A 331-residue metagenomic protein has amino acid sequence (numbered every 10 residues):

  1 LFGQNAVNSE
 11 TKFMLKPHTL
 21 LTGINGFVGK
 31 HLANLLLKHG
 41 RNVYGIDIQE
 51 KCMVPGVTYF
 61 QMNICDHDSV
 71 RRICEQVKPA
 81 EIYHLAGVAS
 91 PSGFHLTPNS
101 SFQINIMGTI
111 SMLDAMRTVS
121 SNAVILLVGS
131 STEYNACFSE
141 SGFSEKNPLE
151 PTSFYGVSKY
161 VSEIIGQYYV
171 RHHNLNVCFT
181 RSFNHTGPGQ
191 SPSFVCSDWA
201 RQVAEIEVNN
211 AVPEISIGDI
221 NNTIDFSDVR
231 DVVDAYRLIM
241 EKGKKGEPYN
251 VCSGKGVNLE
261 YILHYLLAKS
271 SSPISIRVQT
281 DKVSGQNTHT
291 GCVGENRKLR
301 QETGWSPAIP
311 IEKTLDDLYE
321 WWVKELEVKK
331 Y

Functional and structural regions predicted by a protein language model:
L15-P17, I311-Y331: Amphipathic terminal alpha-helices
T19-K38: N-terminal Rossmann NAD(P)H-binding glycine-rich loop of SDR-like oxidoreductase domains
G56-D66: Rossmann-fold cofactor-recognition segment
I64-I104: NAD(P)H-binding glycine-rich loop region in Rossmannoid oxidoreductase-like domains and their noncatalytic homologs
L96-N99, Q103-S111, V124, T132-F179: Catalytic helix-loop patch of NAD(P)-dependent Rossmann-fold dehydrogenases
C137-G142, I164-I224, V229-L238, G256 (+1 more regions): NAD(P)-dependent short-chain dehydrogenase/reductase
E214-I215, D219, E247-Y249, N258-H264 (+2 more regions): C-terminal "lid/loop" region of Rossmann-like NAD(P)-dependent oxidoreductases
V232, Y236, V251, I262 (+2 more regions): Non-catalytic, hydrophobic alpha-helical segments
